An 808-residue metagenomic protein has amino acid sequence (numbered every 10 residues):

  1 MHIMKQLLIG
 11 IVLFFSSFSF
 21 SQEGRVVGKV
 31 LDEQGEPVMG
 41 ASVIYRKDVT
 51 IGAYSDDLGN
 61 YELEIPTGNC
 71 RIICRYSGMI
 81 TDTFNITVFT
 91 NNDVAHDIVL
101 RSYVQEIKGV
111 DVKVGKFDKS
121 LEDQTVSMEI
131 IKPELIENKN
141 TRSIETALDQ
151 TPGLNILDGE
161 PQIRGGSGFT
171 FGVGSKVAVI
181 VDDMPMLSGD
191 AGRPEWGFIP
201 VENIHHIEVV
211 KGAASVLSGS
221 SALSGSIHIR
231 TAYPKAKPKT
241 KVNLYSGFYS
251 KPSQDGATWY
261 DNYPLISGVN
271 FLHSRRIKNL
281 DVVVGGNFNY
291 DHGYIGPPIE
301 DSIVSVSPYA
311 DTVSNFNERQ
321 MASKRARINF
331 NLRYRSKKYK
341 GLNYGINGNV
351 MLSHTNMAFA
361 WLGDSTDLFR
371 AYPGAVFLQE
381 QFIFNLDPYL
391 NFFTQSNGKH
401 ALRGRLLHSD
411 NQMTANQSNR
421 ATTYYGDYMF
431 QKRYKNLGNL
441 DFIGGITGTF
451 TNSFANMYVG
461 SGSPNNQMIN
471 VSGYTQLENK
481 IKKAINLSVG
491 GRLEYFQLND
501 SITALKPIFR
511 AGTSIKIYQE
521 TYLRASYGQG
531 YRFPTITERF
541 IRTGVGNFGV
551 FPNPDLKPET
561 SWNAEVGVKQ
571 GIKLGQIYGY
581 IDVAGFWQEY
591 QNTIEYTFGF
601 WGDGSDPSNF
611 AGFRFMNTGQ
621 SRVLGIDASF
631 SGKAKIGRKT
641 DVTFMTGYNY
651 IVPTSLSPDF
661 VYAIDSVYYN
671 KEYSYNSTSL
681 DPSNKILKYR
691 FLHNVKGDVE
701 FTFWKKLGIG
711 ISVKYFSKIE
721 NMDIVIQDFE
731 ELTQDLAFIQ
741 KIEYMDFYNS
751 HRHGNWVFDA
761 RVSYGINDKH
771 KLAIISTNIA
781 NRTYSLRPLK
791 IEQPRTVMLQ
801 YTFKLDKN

Functional and structural regions predicted by a protein language model:
L31, A41-R46, R75-M79, F89-E137: Short, acidic, small-residue-rich periplasmic hinge/interaction motif at the N-terminus of Gram-negative outer-membrane
E62-E64, M184-G212: Short acidic/polar hinge/loop motifs at secondary-structure boundaries that mediate gating or recognition
E145-M184, S188: Extracytoplasmic beta-strand/coil segments of soluble accessory domains associated with Gram-negative outer-membrane
D183, S274-R276, R333-S336, E559-N563 (+2 more regions): Conserved C-terminal beta-signal and adjacent last beta-strands/turns of outer-membrane beta-barrel proteins
F198-K241: A beta-strand signature from Gram-negative outer-membrane beta-barrel systems, especially the internal plug domain
N243, I481, F586-E589, A611-V725: Gram-negative outer-membrane beta-barrel transporters
D291-N329, R333-F393, K399-H400, L406-Y425: Flexible loop and strand-edge segments within Gram-negative outer membrane beta-barrel domains
G374-N385, F393, K516, Y522 (+5 more regions): Outer-membrane beta-barrel signature, preferentially recognizing the C-terminal barrel domain of Gram-negative
